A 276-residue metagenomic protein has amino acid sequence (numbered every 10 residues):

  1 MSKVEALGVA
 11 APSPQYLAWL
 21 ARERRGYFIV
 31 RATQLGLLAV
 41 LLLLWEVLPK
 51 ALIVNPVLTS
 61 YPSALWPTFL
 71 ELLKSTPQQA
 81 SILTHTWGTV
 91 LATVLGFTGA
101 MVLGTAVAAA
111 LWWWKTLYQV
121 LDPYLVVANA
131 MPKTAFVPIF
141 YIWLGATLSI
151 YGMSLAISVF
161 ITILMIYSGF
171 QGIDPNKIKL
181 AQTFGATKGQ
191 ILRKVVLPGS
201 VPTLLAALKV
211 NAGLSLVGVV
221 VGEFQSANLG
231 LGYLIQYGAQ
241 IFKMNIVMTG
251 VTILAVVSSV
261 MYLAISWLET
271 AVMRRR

Functional and structural regions predicted by a protein language model:
M1-A39, L263-R276: Transmembrane alpha-helical segments of polytopic membrane transport and secretion proteins
E23, A51-T98: Periplasmic/extracellular loop-to-transmembrane helix junction in inner-membrane transport proteins
I29, L83-L95, Y118, L125-A128 (+5 more regions): Alpha-helical membrane-interface segments at transmembrane helix boundaries
L95-L125: Transmembrane-helix boundary motif in ABC transporter permease subunits
M131-F136: Transmembrane alpha-helices and adjacent helix-loop boundaries
I142, F170, V217-L254, M273-R276: Glycine-rich helix-loop "coupling/hinge" segments at transmembrane-helix boundaries in multipass transporters
A146-N211: Membrane-cytosol interface at the C-terminal ends of specific transmembrane alpha-helices in multi-pass membrane
Q171, P202, A206, M248-R276: C-terminal transmembrane helix and the adjacent membrane-cytosol boundary/short C-terminal tail of inner/organellar
